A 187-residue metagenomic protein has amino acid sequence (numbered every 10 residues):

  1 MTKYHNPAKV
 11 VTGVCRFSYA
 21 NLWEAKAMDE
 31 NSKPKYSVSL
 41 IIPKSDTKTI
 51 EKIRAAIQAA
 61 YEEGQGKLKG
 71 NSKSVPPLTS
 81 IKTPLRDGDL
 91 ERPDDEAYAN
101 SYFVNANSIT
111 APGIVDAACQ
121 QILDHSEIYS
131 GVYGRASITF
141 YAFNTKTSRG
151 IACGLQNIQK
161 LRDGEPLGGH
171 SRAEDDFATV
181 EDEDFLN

Functional and structural regions predicted by a protein language model:
M1-F103: OB-fold ssDNA-binding interfaces and closely related basic DNA-contact patches used across DNA replication/repair
A8, A20, A25-A27, A55-A60 (+9 more regions): A sequence-composition feature that detects small, non-aromatic residues
A25, K48-I50, P112-I114, L161-G169: Residues in flexible loops and secondary-structure boundaries
D29, D46, D87-D89, D94-D95 (+5 more regions): Acidic-enriched, low-complexity/disordered segments with a strong bias for Aspartate over Glutamate
S39-I41, N105-N107, Q159-L161: Residues in well-ordered beta-strands of folded domains
G66-T147: Structured, beta-strand-rich domain cores that present glycine/charged loop surfaces used to bind extended ligands
C119-N187: Compact mixed alphabeta submodule
